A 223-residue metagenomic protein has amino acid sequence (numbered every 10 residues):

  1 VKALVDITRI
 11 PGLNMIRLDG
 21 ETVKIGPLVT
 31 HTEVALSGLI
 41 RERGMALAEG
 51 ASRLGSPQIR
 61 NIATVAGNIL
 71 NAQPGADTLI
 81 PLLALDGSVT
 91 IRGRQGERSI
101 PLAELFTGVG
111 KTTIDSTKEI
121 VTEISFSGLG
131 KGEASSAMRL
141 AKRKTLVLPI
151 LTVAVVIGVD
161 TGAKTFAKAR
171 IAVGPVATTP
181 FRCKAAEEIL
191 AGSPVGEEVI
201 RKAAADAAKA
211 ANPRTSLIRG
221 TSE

Functional and structural regions predicted by a protein language model:
V1-E223: C-terminal structural segment of proteins
